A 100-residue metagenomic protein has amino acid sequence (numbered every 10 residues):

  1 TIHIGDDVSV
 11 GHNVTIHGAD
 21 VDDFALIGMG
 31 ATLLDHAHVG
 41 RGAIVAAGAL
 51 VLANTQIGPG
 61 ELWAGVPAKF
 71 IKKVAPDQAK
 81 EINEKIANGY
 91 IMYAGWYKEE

Functional and structural regions predicted by a protein language model:
T1, D7-H12: Alpha-helical adaptor scaffolds
I2-H3, A19: Glycine-rich phosphate-binding loop at the start of an alpha helix
H12-N13, H17-E100: Glycine-rich hexapeptide-repeat left-handed beta-helix
